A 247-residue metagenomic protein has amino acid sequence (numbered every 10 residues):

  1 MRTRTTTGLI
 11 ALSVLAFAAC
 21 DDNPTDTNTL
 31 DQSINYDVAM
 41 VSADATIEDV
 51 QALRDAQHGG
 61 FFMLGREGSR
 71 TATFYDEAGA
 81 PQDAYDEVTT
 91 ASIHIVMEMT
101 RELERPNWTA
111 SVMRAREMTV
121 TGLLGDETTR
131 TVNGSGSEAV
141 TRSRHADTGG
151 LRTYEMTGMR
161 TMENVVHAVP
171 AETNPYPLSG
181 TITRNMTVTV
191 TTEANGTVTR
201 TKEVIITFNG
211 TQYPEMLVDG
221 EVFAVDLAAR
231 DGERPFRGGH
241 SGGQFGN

Functional and structural regions predicted by a protein language model:
M1-G8: Bacterial N-terminal signal peptides that target proteins for export
L15-A19: C-terminal motif of bacterial Sec signal peptides marking the signal peptidase cleavage site
D21-N247: Low-complexity, intrinsically disordered segments exposed to solvent
